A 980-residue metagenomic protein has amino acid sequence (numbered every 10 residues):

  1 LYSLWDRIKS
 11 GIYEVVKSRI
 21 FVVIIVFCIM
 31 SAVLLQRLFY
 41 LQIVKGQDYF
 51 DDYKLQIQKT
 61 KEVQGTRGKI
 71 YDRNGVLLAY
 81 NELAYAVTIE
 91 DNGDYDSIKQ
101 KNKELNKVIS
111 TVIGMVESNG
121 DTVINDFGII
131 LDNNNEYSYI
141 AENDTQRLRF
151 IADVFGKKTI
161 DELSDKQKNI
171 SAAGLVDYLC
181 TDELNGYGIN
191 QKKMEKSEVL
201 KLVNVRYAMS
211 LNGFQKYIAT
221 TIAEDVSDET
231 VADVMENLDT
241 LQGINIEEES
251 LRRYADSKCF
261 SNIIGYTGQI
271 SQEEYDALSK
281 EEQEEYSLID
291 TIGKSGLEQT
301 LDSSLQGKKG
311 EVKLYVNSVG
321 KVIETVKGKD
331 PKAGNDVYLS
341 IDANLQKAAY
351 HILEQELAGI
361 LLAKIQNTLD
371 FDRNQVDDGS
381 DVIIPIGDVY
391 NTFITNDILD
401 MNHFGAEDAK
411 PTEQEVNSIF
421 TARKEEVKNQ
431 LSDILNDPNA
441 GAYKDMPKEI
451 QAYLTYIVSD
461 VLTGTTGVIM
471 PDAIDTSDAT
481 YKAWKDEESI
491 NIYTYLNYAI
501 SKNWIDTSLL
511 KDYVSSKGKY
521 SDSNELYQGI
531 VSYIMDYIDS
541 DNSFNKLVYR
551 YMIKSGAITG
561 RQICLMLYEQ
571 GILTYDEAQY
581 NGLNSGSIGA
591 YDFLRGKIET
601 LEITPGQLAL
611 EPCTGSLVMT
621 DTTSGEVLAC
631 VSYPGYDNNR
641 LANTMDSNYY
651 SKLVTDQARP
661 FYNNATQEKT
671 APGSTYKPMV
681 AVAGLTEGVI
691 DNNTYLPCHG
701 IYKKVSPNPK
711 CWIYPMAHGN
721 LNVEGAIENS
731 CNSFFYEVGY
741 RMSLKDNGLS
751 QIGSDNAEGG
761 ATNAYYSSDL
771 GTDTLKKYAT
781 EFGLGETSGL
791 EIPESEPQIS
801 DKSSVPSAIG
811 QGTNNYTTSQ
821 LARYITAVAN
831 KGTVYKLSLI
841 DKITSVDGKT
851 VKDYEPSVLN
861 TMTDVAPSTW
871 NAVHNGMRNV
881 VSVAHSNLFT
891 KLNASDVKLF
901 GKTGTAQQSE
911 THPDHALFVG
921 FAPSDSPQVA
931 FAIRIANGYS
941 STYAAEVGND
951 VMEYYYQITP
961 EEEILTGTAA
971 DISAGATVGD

Functional and structural regions predicted by a protein language model:
L1-K597, G606-S616, T622, G635 (+5 more regions): Membrane-proximal periplasmic segments of bacterial cell-envelope enzymes, especially penicillin-binding proteins
R37, G75, I109-T111, V234 (+9 more regions): Active-site SXXK
G68-Y71, R253-I270, Y275, S279 (+6 more regions): Active-site beta-strand/loop architecture of penicillin-binding DD-peptidases
L77, E626-V627, V834, T850: Hydrophobic "anchor" residues
A79-Y80, L339-S340, S616-M619, L628-C630 (+7 more regions): Structural recognition of the beta-strand scaffold that forms the well-ordered cores of secreted hydrolase catalytic
D330-G334, R659-Q667, N708-P709, M716-L721 (+4 more regions): Flexible glycine/proline-enriched surface loops and loop-helix/loop-strand junctions
N335-I341, A609-G615, N648-Y676, N693-L696 (+2 more regions): Short active-site loop at a secondary-structure junction that contains or immediately precedes the catalytic residue(s)
F420, V631-Y633, L641-T644, T670-N732 (+2 more regions): Short, glycine/proline-biased beta-turn/loop segments that scaffold the active-site neighborhood
